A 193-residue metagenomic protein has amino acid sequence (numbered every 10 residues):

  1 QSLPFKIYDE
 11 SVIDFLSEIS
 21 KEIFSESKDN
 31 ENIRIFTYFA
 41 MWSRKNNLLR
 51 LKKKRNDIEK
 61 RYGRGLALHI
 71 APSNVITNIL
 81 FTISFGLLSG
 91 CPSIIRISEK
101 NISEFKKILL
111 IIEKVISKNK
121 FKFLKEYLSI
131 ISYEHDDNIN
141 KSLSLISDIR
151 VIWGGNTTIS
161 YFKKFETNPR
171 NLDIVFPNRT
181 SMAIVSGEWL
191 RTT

Functional and structural regions predicted by a protein language model:
Q1-G65: N-terminal Rossmann-like NAD(P)+-binding subdomain of aldehyde/semialdehyde dehydrogenases
I19, I23, I83, I112-K120 (+3 more regions): Hydrophobic, Leu/Ile/Phe/Ala-enriched alpha-helical segments that form helix-helix packing faces
F36-L51, I97-N101, I130, H135-D136 (+1 more regions): Short, charge-rich amphipathic segments
T37-M41, G63-P72, W153-I159: Short, mixed-charge, low-aromatic patches
L51-I116: Conserved small-residue-rich beta-alpha loop and adjacent elements that most often cradle the phosphate/pyrophosphate
L66, F121-T193: Conserved NAD(P)+-binding/catalytic subdomain of aldehyde/semialdehyde dehydrogenases
